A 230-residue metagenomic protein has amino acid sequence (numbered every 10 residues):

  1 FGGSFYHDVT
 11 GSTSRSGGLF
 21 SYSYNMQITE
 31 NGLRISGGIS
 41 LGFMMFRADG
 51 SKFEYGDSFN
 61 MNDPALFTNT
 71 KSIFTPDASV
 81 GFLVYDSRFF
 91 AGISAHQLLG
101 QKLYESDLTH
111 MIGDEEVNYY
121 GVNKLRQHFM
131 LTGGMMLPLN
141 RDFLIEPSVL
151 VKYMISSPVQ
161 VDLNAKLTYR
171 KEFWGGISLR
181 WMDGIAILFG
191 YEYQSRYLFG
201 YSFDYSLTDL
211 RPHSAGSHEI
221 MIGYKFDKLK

Functional and structural regions predicted by a protein language model:
F1-K230: Subset of outer-membrane beta-barrel
